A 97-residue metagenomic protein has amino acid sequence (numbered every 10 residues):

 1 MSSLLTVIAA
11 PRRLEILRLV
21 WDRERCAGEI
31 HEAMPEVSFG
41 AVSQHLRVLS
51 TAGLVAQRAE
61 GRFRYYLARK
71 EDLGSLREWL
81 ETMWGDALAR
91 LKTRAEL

Functional and structural regions predicted by a protein language model:
S2-S38, F63-G74: N-terminal helix-turn-helix DNA-binding core of bacterial DNA-binding proteins
R18-D22, L73-L97: Amphipathic alpha-helical dimerization/coiled-coil segments that flank or bridge DNA-binding/regulatory modules
A41: Residues in the helix-turn-helix
L46-R47: Short, hydrophobic-biased segments on the C-terminal half of alpha helices that form "recognition helices"
S50-G61, L67: Beta-hairpin "wing" of winged helix-turn-helix
